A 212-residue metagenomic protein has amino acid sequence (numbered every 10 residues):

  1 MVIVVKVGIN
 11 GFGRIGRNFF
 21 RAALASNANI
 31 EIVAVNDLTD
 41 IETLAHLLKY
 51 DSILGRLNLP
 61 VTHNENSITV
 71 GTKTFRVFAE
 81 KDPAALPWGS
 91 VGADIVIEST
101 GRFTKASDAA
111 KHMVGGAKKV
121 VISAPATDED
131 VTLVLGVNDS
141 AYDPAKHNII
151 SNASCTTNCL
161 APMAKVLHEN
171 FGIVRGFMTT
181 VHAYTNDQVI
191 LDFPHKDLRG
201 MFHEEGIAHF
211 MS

Functional and structural regions predicted by a protein language model:
V2-H203: N-terminal Rossmann-like NAD(P) cofactor-binding subdomain of oxidoreductases, focused on the glycine-rich
G206-S212: Short, intrinsically disordered, charge-balanced linker/junction segments flanking boundaries in proteins
